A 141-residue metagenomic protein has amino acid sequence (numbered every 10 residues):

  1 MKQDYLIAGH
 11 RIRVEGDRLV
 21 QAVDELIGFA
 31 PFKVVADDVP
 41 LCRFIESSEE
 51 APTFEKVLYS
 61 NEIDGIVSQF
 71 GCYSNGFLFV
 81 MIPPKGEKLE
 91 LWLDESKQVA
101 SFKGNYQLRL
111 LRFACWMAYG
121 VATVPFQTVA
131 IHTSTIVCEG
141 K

Functional and structural regions predicted by a protein language model:
M1-E139: A noncatalytic interaction/capping subdomain that flanks phosphate/NTP-handling catalytic cores
